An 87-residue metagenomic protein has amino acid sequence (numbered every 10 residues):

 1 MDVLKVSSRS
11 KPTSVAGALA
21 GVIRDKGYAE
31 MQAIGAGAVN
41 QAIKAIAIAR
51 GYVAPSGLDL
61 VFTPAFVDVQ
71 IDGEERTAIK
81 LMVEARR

Functional and structural regions predicted by a protein language model:
D2-Y28, A42, R50, I79 (+1 more regions): Conserved mixed alpha/beta catalytic, RNA-binding, or beta-rich assembly cores of soluble enzyme, regulatory
S10, I34-G37: Short beta->alpha linker loops
A36-F62: Short, hydrophobic/π-rich interface segment
A54-R87: C-terminal edge-of-domain segments
